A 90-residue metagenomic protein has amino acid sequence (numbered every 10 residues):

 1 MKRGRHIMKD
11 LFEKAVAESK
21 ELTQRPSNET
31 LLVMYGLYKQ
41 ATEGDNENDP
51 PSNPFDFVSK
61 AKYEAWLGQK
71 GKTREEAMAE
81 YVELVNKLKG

Functional and structural regions predicted by a protein language model:
R3, I7-G90: A charge-rich, low-complexity, intrinsically flexible signal that marks solvent-exposed coils, linkers, repeats
